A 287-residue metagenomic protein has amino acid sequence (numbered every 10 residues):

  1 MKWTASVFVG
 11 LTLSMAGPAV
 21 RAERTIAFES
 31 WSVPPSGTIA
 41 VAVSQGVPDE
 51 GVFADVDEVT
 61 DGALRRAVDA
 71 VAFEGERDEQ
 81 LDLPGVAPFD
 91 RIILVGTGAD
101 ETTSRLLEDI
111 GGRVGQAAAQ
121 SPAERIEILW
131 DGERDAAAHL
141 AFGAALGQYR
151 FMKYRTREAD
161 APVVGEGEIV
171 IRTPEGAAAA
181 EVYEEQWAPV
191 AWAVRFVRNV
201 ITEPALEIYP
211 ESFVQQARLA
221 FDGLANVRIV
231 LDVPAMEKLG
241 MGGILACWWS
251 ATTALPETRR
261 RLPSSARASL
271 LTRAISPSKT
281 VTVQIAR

Functional and structural regions predicted by a protein language model:
M1-F8: Bacterial N-terminal signal peptides that target proteins for export
A16-G17: N-terminal signal peptide c-region/cleavage motif recognized by signal peptidases
V20-A268, R273, V281-Q284: Short amphipathic alpha-helical segment within the helicase RecA-like ATPase core that mediates nucleic-acid
